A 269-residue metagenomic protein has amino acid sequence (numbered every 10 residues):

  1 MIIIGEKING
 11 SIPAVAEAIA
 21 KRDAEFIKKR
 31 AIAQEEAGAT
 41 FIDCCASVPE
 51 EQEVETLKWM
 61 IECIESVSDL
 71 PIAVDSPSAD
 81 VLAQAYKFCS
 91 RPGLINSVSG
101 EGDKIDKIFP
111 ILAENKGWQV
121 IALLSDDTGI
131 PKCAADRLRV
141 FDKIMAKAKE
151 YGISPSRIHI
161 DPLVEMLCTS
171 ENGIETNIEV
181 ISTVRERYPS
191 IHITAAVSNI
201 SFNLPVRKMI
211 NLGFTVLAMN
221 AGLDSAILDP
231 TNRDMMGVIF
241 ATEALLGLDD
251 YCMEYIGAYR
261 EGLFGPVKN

Functional and structural regions predicted by a protein language model:
M1-I3, T40-D43, D69-A73, P92-I95 (+4 more regions): Structural preference for beta-strand elements that scaffold enzyme active sites
I3-K29, L94-G100, D127-A135, I200-K208: Active-site mouth loops of central-metabolism enzymes
E6, Q52-S90, E175-A195: Alpha-helix-loop-beta-strand connector modules within alpha/beta enzyme cores
R22-Q34, K104-I105, K143, I210-T215: Short, acidic/polar
Q34, D75, A85, I160 (+1 more regions): Conserved, mostly hydrophobic/aromatic
E35-L70, P162-I174: Glycine-rich, proline-tolerant flexible connector loops at the mouths of alpha/beta enzymes
D43-P49, L70-S78, G93-D103, L124 (+1 more regions): Catalytic beta/alpha-barrel core
I108, N115-F264: Catalytic alpha/beta core domains of metabolic enzymes, predominantly
